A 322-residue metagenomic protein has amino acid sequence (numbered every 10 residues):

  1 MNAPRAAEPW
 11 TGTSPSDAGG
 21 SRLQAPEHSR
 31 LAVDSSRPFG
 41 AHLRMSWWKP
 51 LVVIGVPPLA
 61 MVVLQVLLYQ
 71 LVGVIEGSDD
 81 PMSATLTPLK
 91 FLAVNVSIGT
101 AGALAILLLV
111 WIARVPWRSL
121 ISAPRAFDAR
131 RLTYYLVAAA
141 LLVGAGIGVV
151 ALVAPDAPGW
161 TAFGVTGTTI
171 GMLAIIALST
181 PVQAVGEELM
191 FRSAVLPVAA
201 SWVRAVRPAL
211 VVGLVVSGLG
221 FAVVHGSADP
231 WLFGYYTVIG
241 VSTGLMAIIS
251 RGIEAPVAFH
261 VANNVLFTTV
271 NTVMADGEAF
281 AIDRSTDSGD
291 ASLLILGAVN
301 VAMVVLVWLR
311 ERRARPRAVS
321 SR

Functional and structural regions predicted by a protein language model:
M1-W117, I282-R322: N-terminal, membrane-interfacial amphipathic/helix-forming hydrophobic leader that caps and precedes the first
L43-I54, T87-N95, D128, L132 (+11 more regions): Hydrophobic, aromatic-rich alpha-helical transmembrane segments and their membrane-interface anchor motifs
P50, I54-V62, V66, N95-A103 (+7 more regions): Alpha-helical transmembrane spans of integral membrane proteins, capturing the lipid-embedded, hydrophobic core of TM
V62-V74, I106-W111, V143-P155, A184 (+6 more regions): Short hydrophobic alpha-helical membrane-anchoring segments
P81-M82, L86, A93-N95, R118-G186 (+1 more regions): Juxtamembrane helix-loop-helix connectors linking adjacent transmembrane helices in multi-pass membrane enzymes
S83-T87, G99, G144, D156 (+3 more regions): Generic detector of short, locally flexible boundary/turn motifs and exposed helical patches
L104-A105, P116, A145, V195 (+1 more regions): Hydrophobic/aromatic residues in alpha-helical transmembrane segments
M172-R322: Transmembrane helix-loop-helix hairpins at the membrane interface of multi-pass integral membrane proteins
